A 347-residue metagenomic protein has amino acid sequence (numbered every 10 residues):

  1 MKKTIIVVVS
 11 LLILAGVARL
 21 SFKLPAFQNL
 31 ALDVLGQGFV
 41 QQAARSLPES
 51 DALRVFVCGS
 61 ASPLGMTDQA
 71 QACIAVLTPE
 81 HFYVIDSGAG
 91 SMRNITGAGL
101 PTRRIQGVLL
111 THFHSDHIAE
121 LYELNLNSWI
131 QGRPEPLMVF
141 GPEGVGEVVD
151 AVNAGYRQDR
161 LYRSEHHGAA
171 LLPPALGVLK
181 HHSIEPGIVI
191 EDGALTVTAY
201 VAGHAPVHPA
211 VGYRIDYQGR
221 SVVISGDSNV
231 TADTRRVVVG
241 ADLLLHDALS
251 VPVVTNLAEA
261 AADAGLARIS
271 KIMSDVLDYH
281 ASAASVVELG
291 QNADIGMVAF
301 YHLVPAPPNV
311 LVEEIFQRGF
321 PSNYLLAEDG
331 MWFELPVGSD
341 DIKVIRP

Functional and structural regions predicted by a protein language model:
K2-V223, N229, T234-R236, V310-R346: Binuclear metal-dependent hydrolase catalytic cores
K2-V9, A15-G16, G212, S221-V223 (+1 more regions): Cap/insert and terminal regions of metallo-dependent hydrolase folds
